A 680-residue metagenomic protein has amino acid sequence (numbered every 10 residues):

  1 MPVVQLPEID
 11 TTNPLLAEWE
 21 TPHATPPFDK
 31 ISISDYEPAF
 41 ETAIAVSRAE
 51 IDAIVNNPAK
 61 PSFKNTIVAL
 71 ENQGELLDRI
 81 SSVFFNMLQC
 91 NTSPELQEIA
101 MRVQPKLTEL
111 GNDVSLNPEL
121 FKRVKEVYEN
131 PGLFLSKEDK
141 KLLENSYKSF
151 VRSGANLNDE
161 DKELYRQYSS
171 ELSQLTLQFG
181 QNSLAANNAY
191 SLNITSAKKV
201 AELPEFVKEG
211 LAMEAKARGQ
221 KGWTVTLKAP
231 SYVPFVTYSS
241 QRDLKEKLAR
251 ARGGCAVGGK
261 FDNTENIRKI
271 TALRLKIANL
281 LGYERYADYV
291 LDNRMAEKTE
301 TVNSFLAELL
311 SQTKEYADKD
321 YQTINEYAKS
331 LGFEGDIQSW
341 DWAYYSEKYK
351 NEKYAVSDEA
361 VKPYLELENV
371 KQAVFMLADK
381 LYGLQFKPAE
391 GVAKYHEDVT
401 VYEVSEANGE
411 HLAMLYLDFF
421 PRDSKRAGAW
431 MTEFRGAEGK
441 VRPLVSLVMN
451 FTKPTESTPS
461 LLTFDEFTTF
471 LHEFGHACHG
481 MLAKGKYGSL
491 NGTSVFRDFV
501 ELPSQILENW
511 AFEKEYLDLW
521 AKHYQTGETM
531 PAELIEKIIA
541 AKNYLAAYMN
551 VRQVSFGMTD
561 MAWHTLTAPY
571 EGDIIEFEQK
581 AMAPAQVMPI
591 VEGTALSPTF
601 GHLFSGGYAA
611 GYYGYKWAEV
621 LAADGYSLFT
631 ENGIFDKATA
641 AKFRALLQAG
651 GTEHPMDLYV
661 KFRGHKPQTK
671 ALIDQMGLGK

Functional and structural regions predicted by a protein language model:
V3-I31, D35, T42, G222 (+10 more regions): C-terminal, non-catalytic "cap/extension" segments appended to globular domains
V3-L203, F629: N-terminal helix-rich structural modules
E20-D35, F84-V103, K125-Q167, T226-E265 (+6 more regions): Short His/Asp/Glu-rich catalytic/ion-coordination signatures at enzyme active sites or charged loops
A45, A49, A53-K60, L76-S93 (+24 more regions): Intrinsically disordered or highly flexible coil/loop and linker segments, enriched in small and charged/polar residues
P105-T108, N112, V151, V445 (+2 more regions): Acidic/His-rich structured neighborhood in mature extracellular/periplasmic domains
E138, L142-L143, Q174, Q181 (+7 more regions): Active-site-proximal, well-structured secondary-structure segments within enzyme catalytic domains
P230-Y232, I277, A407-G409, F419-R422 (+4 more regions): Short, glycine-/Ser/Thr-/acidic-enriched flexible segments
T452-F470: Short pre-active-site segment immediately N-terminal to the catalytic Zn-binding motif
